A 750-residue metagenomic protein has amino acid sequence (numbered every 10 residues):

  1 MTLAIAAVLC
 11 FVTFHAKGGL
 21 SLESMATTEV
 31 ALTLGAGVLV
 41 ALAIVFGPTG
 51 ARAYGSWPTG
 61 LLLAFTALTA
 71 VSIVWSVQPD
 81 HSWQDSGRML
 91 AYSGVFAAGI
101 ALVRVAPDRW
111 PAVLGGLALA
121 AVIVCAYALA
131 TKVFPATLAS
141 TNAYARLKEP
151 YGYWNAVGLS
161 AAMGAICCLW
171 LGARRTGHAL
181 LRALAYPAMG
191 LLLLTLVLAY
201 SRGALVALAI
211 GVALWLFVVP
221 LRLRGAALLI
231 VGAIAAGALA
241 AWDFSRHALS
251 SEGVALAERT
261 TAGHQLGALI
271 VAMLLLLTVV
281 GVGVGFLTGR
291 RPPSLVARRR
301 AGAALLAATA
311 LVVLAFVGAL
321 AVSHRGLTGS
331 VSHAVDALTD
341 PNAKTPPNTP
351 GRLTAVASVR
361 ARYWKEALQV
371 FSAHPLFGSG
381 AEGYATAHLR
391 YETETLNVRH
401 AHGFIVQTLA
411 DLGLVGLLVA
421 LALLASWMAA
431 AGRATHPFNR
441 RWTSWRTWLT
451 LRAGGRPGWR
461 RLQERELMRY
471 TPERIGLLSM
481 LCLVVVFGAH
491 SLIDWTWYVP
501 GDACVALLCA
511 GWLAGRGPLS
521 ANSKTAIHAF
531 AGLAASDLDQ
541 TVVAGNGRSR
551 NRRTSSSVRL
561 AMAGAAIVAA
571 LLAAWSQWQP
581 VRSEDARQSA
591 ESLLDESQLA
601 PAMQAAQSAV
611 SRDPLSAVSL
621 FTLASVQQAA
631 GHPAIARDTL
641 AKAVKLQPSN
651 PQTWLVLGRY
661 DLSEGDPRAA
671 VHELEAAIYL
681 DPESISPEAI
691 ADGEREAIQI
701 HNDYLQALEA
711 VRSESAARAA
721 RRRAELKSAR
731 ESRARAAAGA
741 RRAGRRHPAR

Functional and structural regions predicted by a protein language model:
M1-V71, V77-Q84, G94-A120, C168-A188 (+16 more regions): Transmembrane signal-anchor hairpin modules in multi-pass inner-membrane enzymes, especially those that act on
T66, A70-I73, R109-S140, G152 (+3 more regions): Hydrophobic alpha-helical transmembrane segments
A136, Y153, A343-R399, I405-T408 (+1 more regions): TM-adjacent membrane-interface loops and short helices in multi-pass inner/ER membrane proteins
V610-S611, A641-K645, A676-Y679: Conserved structural position within tetratricopeptide repeats
S619, T653, S686-P687: TPR alpha-solenoid repeat register
T622, V656, A689-A691: Canonical tetratricopeptide repeat
